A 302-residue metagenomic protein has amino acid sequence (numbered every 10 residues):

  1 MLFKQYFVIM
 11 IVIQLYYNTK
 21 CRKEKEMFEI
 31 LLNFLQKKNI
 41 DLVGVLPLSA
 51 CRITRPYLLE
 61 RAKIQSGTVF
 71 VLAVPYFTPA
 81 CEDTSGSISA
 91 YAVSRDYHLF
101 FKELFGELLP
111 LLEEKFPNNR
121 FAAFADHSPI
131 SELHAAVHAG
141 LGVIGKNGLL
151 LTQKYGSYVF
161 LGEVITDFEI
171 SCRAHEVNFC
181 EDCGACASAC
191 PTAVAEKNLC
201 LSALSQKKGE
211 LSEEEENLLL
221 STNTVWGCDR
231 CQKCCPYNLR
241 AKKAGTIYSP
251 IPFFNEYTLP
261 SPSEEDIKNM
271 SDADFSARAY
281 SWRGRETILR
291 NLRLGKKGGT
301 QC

Functional and structural regions predicted by a protein language model:
M1, Y6-C21: Short terminal hydrophobic/aromatic SLiMs and anchors at protein ends
K23-F179: Auxiliary alpha/beta "docking" domains used to position bulky ligands
C172-E181, L218-C228: Immediate flanking context of iron-sulfur cluster ligation sites
A185-S205, L220-I251: Iron-sulfur cluster-binding cysteine motifs and their immediate structural context in ferredoxin-like electron-transfer
T192-E215, F254-S263: Active-site-proximal loop/short-helix segments that contain or immediately flank catalytic acid/base residue(s)
Y257-A279: Flexible internal linker/loop segments at domain or repeat junctions
A273, S281-G299: Long, compositionally biased charged/polar accessory segments in the mid-to-C-terminal portions of proteins
